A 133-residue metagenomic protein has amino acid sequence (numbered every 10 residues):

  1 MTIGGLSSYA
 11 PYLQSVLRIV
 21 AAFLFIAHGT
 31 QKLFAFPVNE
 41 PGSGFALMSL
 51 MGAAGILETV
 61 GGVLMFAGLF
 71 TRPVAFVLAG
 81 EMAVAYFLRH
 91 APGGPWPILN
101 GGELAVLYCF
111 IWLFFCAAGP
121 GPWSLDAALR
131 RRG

Functional and structural regions predicted by a protein language model:
M1-F34, M51-I56, V60, F66-G133: Extended, low-polarity transmembrane helix blocks
F34-M51: Membrane-interface interhelical connector segments
